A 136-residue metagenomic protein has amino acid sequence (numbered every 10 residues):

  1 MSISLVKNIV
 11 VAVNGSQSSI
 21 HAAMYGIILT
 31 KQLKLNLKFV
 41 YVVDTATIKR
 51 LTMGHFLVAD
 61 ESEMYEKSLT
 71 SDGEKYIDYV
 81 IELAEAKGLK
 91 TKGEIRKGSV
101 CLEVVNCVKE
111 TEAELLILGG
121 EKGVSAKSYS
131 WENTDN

Functional and structural regions predicted by a protein language model:
M1-S4, E82-L116: Structural beta-alpha unit
S2-D60: Small/aliphatic-rich secondary-structure junction motif
A22-Y25, Y76, E103: Well-ordered alpha-helical segments embedded in enzymatic catalytic cores
V43, I95-S99, E121: Short beta->alpha linker loops
T47, C101-E103, S125: Generic structural signal for helix capping and beta-alpha/helix-loop junctions
A59-K75: A short acidic, glycine-rich active-site loop that binds or catalyzes chemistry on phosphate/adenosine moieties
N106-N136: Gly/Ser-rich helix-loop-strand patches that form or flank binding pockets for ribonucleotide-derived cofactors
